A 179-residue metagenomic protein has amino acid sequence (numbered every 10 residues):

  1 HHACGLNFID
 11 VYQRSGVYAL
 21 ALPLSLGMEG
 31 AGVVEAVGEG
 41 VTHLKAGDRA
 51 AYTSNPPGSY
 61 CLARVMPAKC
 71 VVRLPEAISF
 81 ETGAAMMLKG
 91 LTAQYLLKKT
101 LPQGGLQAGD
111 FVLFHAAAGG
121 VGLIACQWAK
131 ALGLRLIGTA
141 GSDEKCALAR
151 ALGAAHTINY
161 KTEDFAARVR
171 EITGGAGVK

Functional and structural regions predicted by a protein language model:
H1, R64, A93, A129 (+2 more regions): Terminal peptide-recognition signature
H2-G5, S15-G58: Glycine-rich beta-strand-centered segment in the early N-terminal region that forms part of a ligand/cofactor-binding
L6, G58, L91, G120 (+2 more regions): Short alpha-helical
A36, T53, M86, H115 (+3 more regions): Active-site-adjacent beta-strand anchor residues
A50-A116, W128: NAD(P)H dinucleotide-binding glycine-rich loop of Rossmann-like/cofactor-binding domains, especially the beta1-alpha1
A118, G122, C126: N-terminal Rossmann NAD(P)H-binding glycine-rich loop of SDR-like oxidoreductase domains
K130-K179: Adenosine-nucleotide cofactor-binding segment
